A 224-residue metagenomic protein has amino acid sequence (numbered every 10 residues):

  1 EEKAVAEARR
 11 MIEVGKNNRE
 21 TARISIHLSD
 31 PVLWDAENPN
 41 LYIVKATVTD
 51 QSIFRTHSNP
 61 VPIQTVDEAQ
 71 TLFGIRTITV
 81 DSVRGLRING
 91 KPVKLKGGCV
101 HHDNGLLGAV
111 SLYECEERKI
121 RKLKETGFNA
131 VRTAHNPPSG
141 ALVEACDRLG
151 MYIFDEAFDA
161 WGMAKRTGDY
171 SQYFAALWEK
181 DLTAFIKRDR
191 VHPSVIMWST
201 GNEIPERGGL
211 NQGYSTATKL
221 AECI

Functional and structural regions predicted by a protein language model:
E1-A145, L149-I153, I196-M197, S215-A217: Secreted/periplasmic carbohydrate-active enzymes, especially glycoside hydrolases
I120-K122, A130-I224: Substrate-binding/catalytic cleft of secreted carbohydrate-active enzymes, primarily glycoside hydrolases
